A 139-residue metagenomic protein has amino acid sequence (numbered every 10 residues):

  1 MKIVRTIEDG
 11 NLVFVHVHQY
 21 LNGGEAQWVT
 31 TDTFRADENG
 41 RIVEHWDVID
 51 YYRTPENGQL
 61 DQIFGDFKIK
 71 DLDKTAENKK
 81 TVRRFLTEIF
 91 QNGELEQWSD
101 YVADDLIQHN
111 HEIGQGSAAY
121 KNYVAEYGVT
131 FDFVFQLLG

Functional and structural regions predicted by a protein language model:
M1-G139: C-terminal and inter-domain tail/linker signature
